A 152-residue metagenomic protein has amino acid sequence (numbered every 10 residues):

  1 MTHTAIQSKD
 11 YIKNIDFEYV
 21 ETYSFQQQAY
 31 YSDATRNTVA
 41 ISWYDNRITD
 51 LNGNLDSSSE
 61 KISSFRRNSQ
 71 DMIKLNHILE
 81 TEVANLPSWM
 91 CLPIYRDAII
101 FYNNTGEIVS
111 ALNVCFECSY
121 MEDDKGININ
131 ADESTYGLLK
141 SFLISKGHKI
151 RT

Functional and structural regions predicted by a protein language model:
M1-T152: Function-determining sites in protein domains
